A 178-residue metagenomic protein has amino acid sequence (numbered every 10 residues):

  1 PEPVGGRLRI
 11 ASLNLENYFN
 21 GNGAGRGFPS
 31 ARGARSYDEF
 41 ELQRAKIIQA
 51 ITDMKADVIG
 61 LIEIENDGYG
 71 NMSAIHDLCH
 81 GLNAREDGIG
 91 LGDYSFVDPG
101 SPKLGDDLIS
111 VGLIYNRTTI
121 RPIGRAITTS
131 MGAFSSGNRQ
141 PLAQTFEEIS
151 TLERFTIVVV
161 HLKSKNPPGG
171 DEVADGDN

Functional and structural regions predicted by a protein language model:
P1-N178: Divalent cation-coordinating acidic motifs and surrounding scaffolds that mediate Ca2+/Mg2+/Mn2+/Zn2+-dependent binding
